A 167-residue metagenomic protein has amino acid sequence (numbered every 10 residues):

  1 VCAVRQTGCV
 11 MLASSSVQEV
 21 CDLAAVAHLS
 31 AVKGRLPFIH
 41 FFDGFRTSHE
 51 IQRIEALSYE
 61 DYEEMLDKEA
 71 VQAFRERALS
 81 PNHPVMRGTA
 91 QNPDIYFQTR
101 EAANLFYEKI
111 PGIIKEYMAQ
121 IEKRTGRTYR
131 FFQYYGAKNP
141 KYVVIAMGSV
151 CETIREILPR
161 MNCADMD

Functional and structural regions predicted by a protein language model:
V1-G44, K68-V71: Conserved thiamine diphosphate
V1-T7, S14-S15, S48, L57 (+1 more regions): Surface-exposed loop/turn and secondary-structure junction residues enriched for glycine/proline
L12-D22, A102-I113, A146: Catalytic cores of large soluble enzymes that bind and process phosphate-bearing ligands
V17-Q18, F45-T47, M147-T153: Gly/Ser/Thr-rich loops at beta-strand to alpha-helix junctions that form or flank small-molecule/cofactor-binding
L23-A25, H49-A56, R155-E156: Short acidic, glycine/serine/threonine-rich loops at helix termini
S30-G34, Y117-T128, I157-A164: Change "in soluble alpha/beta enzymes" to "in soluble alpha/beta proteins
F38-Q133: Conformationally flexible catalytic loops at phosphate/diphosphate-handling active centers
F131-D167: Redox- and metal-dependent alpha/beta enzyme cores, enriched for Fe-S-associated oxidoreductases and cofactor-handling
